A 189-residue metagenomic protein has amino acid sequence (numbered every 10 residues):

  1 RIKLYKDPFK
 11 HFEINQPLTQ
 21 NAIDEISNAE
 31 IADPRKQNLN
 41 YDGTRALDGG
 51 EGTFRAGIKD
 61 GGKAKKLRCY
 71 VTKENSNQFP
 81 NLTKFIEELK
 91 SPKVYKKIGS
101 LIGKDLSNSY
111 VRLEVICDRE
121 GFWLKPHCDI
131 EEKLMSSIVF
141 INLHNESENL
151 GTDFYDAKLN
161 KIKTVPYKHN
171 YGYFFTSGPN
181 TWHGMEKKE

Functional and structural regions predicted by a protein language model:
I2-L101: Non-heme Fe(II)/2-oxoglutarate
F9-F12, L113, M135, Y171: Residue-level detector of short, conserved catalytic/binding motifs and their immediate flanks
N40-T44, R112-C117: Short linear loop/turn motifs
T72-I86, I116, I138-N149: Short N-terminal helix-initiation segments at or just after the protein's N-terminus
E87, D105-S107, P126-I130: Short, conserved, surface-exposed binding loops centered on an aromatic residue
D105-E114, E148: A short coil-to-beta-strand element that immediately follows conserved catalytic motifs
I116, G121-F122, P126-L134, I141-E189: Catalytic core of Fe(II)/2-oxoglutarate
